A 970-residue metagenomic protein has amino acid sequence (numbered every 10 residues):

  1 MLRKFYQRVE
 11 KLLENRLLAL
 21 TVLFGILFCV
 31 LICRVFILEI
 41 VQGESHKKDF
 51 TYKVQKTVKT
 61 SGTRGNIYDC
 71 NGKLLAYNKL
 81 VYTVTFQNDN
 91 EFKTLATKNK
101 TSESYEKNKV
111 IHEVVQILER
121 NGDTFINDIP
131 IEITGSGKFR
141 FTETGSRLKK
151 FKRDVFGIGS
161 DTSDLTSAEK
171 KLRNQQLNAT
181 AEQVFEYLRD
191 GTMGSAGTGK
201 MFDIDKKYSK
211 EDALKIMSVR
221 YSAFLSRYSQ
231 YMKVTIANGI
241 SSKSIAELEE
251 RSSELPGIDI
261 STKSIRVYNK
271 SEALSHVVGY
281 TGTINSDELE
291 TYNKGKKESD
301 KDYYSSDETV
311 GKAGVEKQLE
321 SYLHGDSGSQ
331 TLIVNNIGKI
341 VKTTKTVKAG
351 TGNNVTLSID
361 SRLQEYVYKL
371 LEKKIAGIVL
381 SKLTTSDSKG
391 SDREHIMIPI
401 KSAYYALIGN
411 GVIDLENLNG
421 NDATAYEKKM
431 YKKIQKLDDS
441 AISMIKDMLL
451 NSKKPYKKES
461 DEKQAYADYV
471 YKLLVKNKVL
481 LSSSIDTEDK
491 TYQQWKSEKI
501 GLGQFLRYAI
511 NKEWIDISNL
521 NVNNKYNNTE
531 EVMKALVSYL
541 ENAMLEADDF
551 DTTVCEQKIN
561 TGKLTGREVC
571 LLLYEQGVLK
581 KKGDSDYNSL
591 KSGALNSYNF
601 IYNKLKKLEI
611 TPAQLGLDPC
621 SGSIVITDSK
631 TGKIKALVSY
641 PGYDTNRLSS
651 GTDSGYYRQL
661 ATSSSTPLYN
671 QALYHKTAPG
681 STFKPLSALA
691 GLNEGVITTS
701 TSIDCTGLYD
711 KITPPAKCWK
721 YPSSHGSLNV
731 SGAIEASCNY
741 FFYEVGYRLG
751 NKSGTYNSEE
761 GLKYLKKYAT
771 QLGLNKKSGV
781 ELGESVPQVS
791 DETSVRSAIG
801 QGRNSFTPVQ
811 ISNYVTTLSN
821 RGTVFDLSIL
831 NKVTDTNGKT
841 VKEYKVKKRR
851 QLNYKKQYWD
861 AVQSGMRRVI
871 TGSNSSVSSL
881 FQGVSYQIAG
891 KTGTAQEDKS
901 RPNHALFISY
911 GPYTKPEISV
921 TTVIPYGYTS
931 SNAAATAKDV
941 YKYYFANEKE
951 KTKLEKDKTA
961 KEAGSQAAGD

Functional and structural regions predicted by a protein language model:
M1-L605, Q614-S623, S629, G746 (+3 more regions): Membrane-proximal periplasmic segments of bacterial cell-envelope enzymes, especially penicillin-binding proteins
R34, G72, I111-E113, L248 (+9 more regions): Active-site SXXK
K53-K56, N88-S104, Q230-N238, K263 (+10 more regions): Second-shell loop/turn segments in exported
G65-Y68, K263, V267-N269, S275-N293 (+6 more regions): Active-site beta-strand/loop architecture of penicillin-binding DD-peptidases
V84-A96, G642-S663: A short, polar/charged loop-to-alpha-helix boundary motif
N353-N354, I398-K446, L450, L668 (+2 more regions): Conserved catalytic neighborhood of penicillin-recognizing serine enzymes
S621, A716-P722, Y756-V795: Mid-domain, small-residue-enriched loop/turn segments at the edges of structured enzyme/sensor domains
N646-S649, F683, L692-I712, G822-V833: Short, well-structured active-site flanking segments
